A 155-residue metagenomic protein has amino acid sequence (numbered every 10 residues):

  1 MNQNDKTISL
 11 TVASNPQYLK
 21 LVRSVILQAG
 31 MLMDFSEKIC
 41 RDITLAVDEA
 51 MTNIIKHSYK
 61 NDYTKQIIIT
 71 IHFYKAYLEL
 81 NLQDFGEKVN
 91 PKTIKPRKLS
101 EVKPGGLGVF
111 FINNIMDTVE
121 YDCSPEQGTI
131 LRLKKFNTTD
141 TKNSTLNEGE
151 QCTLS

Functional and structural regions predicted by a protein language model:
M1-S9, I54-S155: Conserved beta-strand-loop-beta-strand hairpin that lines the nucleotide-binding pocket of ATP/GTP-utilizing enzymes
S9-L21: STAS-typified acidic loop motif
S14, F35-K38, D62: Structural signature of the histidine kinase catalytic ATP-binding subdomain
Q17, K38, L107-F110: Charged, alpha-helix-enriched surfaces in structured cytosolic catalytic cores of large nucleotide-utilizing machines
K20, I26-D48, E101-K103: Conserved short strand/loop->alpha-helix "switch" segment adjacent to the catalytic nucleotide/phosphoryl-transfer site
E49, N53: Conserved polar catalytic motif of the HATPase_c/GHKL fold
